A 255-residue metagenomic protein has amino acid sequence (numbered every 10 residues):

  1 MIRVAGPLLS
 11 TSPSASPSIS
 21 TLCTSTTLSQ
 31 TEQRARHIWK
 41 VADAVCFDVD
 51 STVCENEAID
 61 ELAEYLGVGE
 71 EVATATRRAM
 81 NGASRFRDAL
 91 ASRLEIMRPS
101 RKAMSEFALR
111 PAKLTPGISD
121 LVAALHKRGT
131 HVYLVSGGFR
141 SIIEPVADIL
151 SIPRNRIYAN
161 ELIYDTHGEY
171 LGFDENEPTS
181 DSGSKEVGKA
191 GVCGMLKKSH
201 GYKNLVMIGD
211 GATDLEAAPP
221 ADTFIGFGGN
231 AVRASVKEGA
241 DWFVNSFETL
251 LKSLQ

Functional and structural regions predicted by a protein language model:
I2-T11, A15-P17, L109-H131, G138-Q255: C-terminal cap/substrate-recognition subdomain and adjoining C-terminal extension of metal-dependent phosphatase-like
T27-L162, T166: Alpha-helical substrate-recognition element adjacent to the catalytic core
